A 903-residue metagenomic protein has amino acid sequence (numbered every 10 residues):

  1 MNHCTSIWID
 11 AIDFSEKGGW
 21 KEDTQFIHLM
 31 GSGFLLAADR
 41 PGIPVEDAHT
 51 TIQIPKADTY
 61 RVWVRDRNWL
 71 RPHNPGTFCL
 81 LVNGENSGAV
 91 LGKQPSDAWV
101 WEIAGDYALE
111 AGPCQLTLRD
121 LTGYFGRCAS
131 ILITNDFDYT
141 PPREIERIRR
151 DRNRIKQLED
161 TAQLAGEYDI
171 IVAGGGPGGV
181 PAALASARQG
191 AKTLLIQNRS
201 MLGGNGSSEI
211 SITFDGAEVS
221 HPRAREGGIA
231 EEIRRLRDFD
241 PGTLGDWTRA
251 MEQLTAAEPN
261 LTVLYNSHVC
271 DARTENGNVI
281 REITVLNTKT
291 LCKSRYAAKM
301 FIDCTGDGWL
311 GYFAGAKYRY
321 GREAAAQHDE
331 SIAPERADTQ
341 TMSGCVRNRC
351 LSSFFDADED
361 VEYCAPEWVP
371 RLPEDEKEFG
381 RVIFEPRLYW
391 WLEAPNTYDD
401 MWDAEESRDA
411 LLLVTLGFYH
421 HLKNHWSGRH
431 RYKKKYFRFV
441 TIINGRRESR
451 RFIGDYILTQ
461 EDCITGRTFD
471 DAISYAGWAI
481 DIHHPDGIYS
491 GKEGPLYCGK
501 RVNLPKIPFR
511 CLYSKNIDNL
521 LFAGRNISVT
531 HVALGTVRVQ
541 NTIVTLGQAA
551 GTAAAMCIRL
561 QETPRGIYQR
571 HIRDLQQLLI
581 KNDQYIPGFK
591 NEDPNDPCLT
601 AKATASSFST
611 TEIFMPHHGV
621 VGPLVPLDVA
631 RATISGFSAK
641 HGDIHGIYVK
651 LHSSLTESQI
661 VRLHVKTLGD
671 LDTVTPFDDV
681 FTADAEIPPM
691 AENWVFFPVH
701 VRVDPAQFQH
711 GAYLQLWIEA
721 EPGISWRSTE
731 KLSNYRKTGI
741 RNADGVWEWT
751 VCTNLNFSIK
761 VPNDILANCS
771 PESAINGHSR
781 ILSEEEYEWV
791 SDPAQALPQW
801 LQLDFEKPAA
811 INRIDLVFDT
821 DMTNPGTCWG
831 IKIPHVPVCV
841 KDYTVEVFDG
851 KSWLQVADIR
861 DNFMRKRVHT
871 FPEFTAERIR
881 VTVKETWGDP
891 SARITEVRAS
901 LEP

Functional and structural regions predicted by a protein language model:
M1-L158: Extracytoplasmic
S32-I54, V621-A639, P793-K807: Short beta-strands within extracellular/lumenal beta-sheet-rich domains
N83-G112, P676-R702, L854-P872: Extracellular carbohydrate recognition and processing domains and analogous Trp-centered ligand-binding platforms
T117-F125, W717-I724, T882-D889: Short beta-strand-plus-loop segments that form exposed binding edges in beta-rich domains
Q157-L164, N205, N266, C270 (+6 more regions): Flavin (FAD/FMN)-binding glycine-rich loop and adjacent Rossmann-like elements that form
L164-G176: Beta1/beta-strand and adjacent pyrophosphate-binding region of the FAD-binding site in flavoprotein oxidoreductases
A185, A191-K192, Q197-E275, R319 (+2 more regions): Conserved N-terminal/central alpha/beta ligand/cofactor-binding core
H641, K650-T673, S783-Q855, R860-P903: Aromatic, loop-rich ligand-recognition surfaces of beta-strand-rich domains
